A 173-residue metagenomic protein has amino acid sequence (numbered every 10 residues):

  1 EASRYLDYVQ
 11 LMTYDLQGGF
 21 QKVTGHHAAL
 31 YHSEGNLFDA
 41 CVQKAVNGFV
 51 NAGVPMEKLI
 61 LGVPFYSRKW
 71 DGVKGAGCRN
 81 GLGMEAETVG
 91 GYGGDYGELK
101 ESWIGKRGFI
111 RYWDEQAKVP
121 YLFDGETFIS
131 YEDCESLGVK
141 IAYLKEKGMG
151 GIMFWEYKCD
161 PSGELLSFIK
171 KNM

Functional and structural regions predicted by a protein language model:
E1-L99: Substrate-binding surface in catalytic domains of secreted glycosidases
L6, G18-F20, T24, E34-G35 (+5 more regions): Solvent-exposed, flexible loop/coil residues
Q10-T13, G125-M173: Active-site and adjacent substrate-binding regions of carbohydrate-active enzymes
H26, V63-Y143, N172-M173: Glycan-binding loop/region signatures in secreted carbohydrate-active enzymes
